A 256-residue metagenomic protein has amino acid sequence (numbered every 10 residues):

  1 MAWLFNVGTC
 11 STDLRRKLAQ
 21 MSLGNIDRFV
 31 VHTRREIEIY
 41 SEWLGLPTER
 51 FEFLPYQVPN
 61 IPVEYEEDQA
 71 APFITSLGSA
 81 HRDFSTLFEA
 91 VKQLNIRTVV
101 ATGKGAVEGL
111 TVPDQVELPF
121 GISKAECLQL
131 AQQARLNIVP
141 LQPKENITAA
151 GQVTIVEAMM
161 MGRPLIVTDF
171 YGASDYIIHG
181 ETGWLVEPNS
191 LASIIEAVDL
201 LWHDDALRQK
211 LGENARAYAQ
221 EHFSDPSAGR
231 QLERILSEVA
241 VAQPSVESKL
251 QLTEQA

Functional and structural regions predicted by a protein language model:
T9-F29: Membrane-proximal helix-turn-helix segments that form the acceptor-binding/catalytic region of lipid-linked
D27-S41, L46-P62, S76: Donor nucleotide-sugar binding/catalytic pocket of nucleotide-sugar-dependent glycosyltransferases
D68-C127: Conserved catalytic-core segment of nucleotide-activated headgroup transferases in glycan assembly
A125, V139-E157, T168-D175: Nucleotide-sugar-dependent
R135, G162-P164: A short alpha->beta transition loop at the rim of the catalytic pocket in nucleotide-sugar-dependent
H179-G180, W184-L191, L200-A206: Conserved acidic donor-binding segment of nucleotide-sugar-dependent glycosyltransferases
S193, L200, L207-E221, A228-R234: A short, well-ordered alpha-helix in the C-terminal region of glycosyltransferases
D225-A256: C-terminal alpha-helical cap of glycosyltransferases
